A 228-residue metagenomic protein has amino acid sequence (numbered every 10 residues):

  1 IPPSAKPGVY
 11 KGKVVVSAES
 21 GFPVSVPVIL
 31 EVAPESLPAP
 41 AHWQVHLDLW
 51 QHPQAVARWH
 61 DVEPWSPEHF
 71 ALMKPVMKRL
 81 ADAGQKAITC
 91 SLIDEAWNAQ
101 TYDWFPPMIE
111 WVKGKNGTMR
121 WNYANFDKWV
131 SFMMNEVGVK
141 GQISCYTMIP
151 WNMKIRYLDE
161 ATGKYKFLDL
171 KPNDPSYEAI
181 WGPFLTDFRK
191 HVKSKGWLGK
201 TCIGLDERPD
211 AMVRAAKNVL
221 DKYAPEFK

Functional and structural regions predicted by a protein language model:
P2-P7: Short, surface-exposed loop/turn segments at beta-strand-coil junctions that are enriched for proline with nearby
Y10-A18, V24-F227: Aromatic-lined carbohydrate-binding surfaces of glycoside hydrolases
